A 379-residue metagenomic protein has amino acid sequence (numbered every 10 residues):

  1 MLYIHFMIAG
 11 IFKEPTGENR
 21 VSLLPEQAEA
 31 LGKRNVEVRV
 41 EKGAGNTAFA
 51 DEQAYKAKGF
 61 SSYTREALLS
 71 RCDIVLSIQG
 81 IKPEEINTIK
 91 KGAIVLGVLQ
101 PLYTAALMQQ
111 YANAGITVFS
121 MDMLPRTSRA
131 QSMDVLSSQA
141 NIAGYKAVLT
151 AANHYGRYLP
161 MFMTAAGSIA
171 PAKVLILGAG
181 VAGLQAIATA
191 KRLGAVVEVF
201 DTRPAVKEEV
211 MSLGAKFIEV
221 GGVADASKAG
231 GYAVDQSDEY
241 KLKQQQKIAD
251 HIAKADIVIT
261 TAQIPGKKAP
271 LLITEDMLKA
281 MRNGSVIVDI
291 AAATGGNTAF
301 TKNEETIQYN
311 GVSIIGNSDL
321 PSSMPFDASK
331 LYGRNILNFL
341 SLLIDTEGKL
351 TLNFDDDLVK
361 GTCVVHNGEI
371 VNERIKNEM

Functional and structural regions predicted by a protein language model:
F6-Q110, A114: An N-terminal-biased, well-structured beta-alpha scaffold segment characteristic of Rossmann-like dinucleotide-binding
I8, E14, P83-K173: Glycine/serine-rich phosphate-binding loop and adjoining beta1-alpha1 elements at the start of nucleotide-handling
K13-T47, P160-H251: Glycine-rich phosphate/diphosphate-binding loop of Rossmann-like nucleotide-binding domains
E18-S22, E84-T88, G97, G231 (+2 more regions): Glycine/threonine-rich flexible loop motifs
G59-S70, G80-I81, S227-V258, A262-E275 (+3 more regions): A structured beta-alpha segment of the ubiquitous adenosine-cofactor-binding alpha/beta core
L102-T127, K268-D319: Rossmann-fold NAD(P)-binding glycine/threonine-rich loop
D122-M123, S128-A165, T298-M379: Adenosine-phosphate binding glycine-rich loop
